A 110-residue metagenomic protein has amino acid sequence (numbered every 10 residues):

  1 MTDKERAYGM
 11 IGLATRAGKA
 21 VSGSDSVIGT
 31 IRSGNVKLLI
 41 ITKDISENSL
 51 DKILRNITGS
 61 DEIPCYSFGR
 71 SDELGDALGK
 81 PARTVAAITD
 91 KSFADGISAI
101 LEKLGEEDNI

Functional and structural regions predicted by a protein language model:
T2, R6, N48, G69 (+1 more regions): Charged, alpha-helix-enriched surfaces in structured cytosolic catalytic cores of large nucleotide-utilizing machines
T2-D3, S22-D25, L104-I110: Polybasic, low-complexity intrinsically disordered tails and interdomain linkers
E5-I41: N-terminal first-folded block
G9, G29, D51, R55 (+3 more regions): Solvent-exposed alpha-helical segments within well-ordered globular domains of core cellular machineries
D25, D44-I45, G69-D72, K91: Short, ordered loop/turn segments at secondary-structure junctions
V36-R55, E62: N-terminal positively charged helical leader segments and presequences
R55-R83: Mid-chain, well-packed structural core segment of small domains
G75-I110: C-terminal structural segments of small proteins and small subunits
